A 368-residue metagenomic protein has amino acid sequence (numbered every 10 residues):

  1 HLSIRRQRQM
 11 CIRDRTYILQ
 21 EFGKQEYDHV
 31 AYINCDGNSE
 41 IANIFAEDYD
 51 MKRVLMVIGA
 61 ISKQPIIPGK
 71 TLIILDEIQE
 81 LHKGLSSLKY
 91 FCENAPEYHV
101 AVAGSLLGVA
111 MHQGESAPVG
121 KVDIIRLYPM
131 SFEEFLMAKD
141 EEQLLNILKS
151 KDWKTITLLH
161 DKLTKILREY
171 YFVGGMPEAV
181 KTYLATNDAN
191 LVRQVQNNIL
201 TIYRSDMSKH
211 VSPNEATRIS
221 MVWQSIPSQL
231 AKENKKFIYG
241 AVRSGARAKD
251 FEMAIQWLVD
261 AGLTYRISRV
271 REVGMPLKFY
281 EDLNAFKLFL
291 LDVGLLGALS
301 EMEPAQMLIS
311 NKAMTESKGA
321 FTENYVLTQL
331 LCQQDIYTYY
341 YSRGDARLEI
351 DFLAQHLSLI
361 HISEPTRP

Functional and structural regions predicted by a protein language model:
H1-R8, I12, I360-P368: Single conserved hydrophobic/aromatic residue that forms the stacking wall/gate of nucleotide- or nucleobase-binding
I18: Hydrophobic positions on the alpha1 helix immediately C-terminal to the Walker A/P-loop
E26-E40: Conserved catalytic segments around the Walker B and adjacent sensor/switch elements of P-loop NTPase domains
N38-P68: Short glycine-rich substrate-engagement loop in P-loop NTPases that contacts/grips substrate
I66-H82: Conserved P-loop NTPase "ATPase switch" module shared by AAA+ and STAND
H99-S105: Structural recognition of the conserved hydrophobic beta-strand(s) that form the central parallel beta-sheet of P-loop
H112-A231: Interdomain motor-coupling "hinge/lid" segment immediately C-terminal to the ATP-binding subdomain of NTP-driven enzymes
L184-S358: Accessory nucleic acid-recognition modules appended to NTPase machines
